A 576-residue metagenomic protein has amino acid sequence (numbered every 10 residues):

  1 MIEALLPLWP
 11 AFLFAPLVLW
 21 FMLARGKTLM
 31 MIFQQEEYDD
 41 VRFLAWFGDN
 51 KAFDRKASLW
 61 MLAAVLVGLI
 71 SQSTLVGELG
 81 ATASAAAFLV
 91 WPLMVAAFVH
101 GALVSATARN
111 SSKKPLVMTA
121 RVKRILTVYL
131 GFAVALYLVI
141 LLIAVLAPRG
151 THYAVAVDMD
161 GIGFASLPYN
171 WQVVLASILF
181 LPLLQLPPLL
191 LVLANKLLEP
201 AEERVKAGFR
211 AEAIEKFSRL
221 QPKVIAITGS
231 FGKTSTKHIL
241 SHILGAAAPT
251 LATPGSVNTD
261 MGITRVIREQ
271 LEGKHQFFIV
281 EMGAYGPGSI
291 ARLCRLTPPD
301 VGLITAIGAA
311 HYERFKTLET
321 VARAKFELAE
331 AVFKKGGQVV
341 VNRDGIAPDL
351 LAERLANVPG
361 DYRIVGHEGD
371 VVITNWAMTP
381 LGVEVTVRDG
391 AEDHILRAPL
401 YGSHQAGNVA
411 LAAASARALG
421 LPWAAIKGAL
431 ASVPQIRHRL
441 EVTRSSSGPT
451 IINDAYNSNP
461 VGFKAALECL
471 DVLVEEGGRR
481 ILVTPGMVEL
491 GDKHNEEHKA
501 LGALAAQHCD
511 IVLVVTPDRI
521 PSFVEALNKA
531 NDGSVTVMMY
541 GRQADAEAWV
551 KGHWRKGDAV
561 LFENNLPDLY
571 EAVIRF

Functional and structural regions predicted by a protein language model:
M1-L175, L179-E199, A414-A424, G428-H438 (+1 more regions): ATP-dependent carboxylate-amine ligase
A45-W46, K51, Q72-L79, A83 (+9 more regions): Extended acidic/charged loop-beta regions that coordinate divalent cations and stabilize anionic phosphate/carboxylate
K196-R219, I263: Membrane-proximal helical linkers
A211-N258: Walker A (P-loop) phosphate-binding motif
Q221-P222, A247-A248, K274-H275, P299 (+4 more regions): Short, well-ordered alpha-helix to beta-strand connector turns
A226-T228, E281, T305-A306, N342 (+2 more regions): Short beta-strand segments
H275-I290, I451-N457: Switch II (G3) loop of P-loop NTPases
I304-T450, E475-G478, A503-I511, D518-V537: Acidic, Mg2+-coordinating active-site environments of NTP-dependent enzymes
